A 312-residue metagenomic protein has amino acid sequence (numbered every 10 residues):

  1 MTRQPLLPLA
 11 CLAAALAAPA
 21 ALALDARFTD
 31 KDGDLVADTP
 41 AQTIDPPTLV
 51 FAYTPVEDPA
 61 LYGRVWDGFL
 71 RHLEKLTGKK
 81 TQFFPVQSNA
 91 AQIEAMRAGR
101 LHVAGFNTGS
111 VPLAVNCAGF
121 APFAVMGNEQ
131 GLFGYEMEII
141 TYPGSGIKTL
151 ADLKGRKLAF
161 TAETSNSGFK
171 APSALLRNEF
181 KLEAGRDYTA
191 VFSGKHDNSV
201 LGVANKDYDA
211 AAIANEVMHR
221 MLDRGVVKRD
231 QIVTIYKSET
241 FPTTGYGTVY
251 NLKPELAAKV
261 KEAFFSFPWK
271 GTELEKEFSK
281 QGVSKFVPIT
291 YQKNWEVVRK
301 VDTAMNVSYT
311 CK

Functional and structural regions predicted by a protein language model:
A18-A20: N-terminal signal peptide c-region/cleavage motif recognized by signal peptidases
L24-Y53, E57-G68, G247-K312: An extracytoplasmic/periplasmic, membrane-proximal ligand-sensing/linker region
L35-P112: Extracytoplasmic small-molecule ligand-binding "clamshell" domains of the periplasmic binding protein/Venus flytrap
F51-E74, V86, G109, L132-L201 (+2 more regions): Bilobed "Venus flytrap"/periplasmic-binding protein-like clamshell domains and structurally analogous long
A90-A104, C117, A151, K195-E216: Short helices/loops that flank or line small-molecule/ion binding pockets
E94-D152: Acidic, polar ligand-binding/catalytic clefts
T108-A118, P172, R177-N178, G202-N205 (+1 more regions): A ligand-binding cleft/hinge motif common to bilobed small-molecule-binding domains
A121-L132, T189, L222-T240: Short beta-strand->loop
